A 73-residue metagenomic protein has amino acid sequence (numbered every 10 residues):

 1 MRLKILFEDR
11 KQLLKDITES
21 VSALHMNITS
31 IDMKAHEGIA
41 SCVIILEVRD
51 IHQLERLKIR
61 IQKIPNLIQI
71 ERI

Functional and structural regions predicted by a protein language model:
M1-I73: A conserved regulatory-domain signal marking ACT and ACT-like small-molecule sensing domains and adjacent regulatory
